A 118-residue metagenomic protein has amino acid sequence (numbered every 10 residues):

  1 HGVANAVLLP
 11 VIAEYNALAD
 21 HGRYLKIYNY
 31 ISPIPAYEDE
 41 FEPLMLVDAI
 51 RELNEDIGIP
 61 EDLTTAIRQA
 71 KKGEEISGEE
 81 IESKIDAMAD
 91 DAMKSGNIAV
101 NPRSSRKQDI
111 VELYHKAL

Functional and structural regions predicted by a protein language model:
H1-G2, I81: Secondary-structure capping and boundary motifs in well-ordered enzyme cores
G2-E52: Active-site segments that bind and position negatively charged phosphate/pyrophosphate groups
I31-L118: C-terminal charged capping/lid subdomain of soluble metabolic enzymes
